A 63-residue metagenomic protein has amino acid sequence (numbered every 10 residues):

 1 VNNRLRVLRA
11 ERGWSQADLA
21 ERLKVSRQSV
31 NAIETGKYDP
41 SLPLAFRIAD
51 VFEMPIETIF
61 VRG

Functional and structural regions predicted by a protein language model:
N3-R22: Short basic helix-loop element that most often maps to the first helix and adjoining turn of HTH DNA-binding modules
L8, R22-L23, I33, R62: Residues in the recognition helix of alpha-helical DNA-binding motifs
E11, D50, F60-G63: Short, charged recognition helix plus adjacent turn of helix-turn-helix-like nucleic-acid-binding domains
K24, P43-T58: DNA major-groove recognition helix of helix-turn-helix/homeodomain DNA-binding modules
V25-D39: Recognition helix of helix-turn-helix/homeodomain-like DNA-binding domains that insert into the DNA major groove
